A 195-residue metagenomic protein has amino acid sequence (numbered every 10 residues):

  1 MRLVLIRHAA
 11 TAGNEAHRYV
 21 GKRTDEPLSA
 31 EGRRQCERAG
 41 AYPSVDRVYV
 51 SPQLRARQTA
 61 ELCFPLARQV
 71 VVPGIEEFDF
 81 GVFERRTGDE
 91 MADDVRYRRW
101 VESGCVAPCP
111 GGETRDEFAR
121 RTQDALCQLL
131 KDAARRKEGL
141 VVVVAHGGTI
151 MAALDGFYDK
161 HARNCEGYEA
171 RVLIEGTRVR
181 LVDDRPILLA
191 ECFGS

Functional and structural regions predicted by a protein language model:
R2-A67: Active-site-proximal alpha-helix that buttresses catalytic centers in soluble enzyme cores
L3, K137-G147: Generic beta-sheet signal
A9, G147-G148: Active-site metal-binding loops of divalent metal-dependent hydrolases
Y42-S44, L129-G139: Glycine-rich phosphate-binding loop signature in dinucleotide/nucleotide-binding domains
P43-G74, R99-V101, E175-S195: Conserved histidine-centered catalytic loops in small-molecule metabolism enzymes
V50-S51, R120, V144-A145: Short beta-strand scaffold positions
C63-R121: Phosphate-handling substructures
F78-D89, K137-G139, M151-S195: Acidic, low-complexity terminal tails and accessory targeting/binding regions of phosphate-metabolizing enzymes
